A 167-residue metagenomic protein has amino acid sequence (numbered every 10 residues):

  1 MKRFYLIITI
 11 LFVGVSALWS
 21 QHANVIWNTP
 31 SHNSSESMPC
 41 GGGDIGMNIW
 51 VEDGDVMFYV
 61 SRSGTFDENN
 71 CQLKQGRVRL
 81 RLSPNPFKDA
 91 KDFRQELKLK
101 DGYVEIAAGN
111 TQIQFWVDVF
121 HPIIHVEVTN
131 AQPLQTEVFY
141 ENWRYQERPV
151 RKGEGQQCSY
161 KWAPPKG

Functional and structural regions predicted by a protein language model:
M1-Q21: Bacterial Sec-dependent N-terminal signal peptides
Q21-G167: Aromatic-residue-lined binding/catalytic grooves and analogous aromatic/hydrophobic interfacial grooves in multimeric
